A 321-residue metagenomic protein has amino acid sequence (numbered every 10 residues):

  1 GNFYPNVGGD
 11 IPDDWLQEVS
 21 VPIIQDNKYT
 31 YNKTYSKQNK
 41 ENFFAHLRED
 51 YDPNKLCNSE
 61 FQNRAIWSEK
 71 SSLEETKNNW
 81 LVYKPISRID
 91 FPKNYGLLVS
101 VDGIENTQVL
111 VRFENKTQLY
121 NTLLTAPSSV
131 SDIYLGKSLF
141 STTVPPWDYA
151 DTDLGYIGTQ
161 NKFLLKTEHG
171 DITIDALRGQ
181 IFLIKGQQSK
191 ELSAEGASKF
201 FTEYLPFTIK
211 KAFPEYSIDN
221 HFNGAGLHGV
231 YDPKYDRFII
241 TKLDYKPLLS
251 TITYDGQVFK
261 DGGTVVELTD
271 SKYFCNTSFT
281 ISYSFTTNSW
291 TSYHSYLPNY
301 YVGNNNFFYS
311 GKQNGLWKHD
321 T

Functional and structural regions predicted by a protein language model:
N2-N63, L73, S87-T107, D153-I172 (+2 more regions): Structural signature of eukaryotic scaffold interfaces centered on beta-propeller domains
F3-Y4, G8-I24, Y29-Y31, Y35 (+6 more regions): Tryptophan-centered short beta-strand motifs
S36, N58-E75, Y120-L123, I184 (+1 more regions): Predominantly extracellular/luminal cell-surface or secreted proteins
S59-V82, P127-T142: Blade/loop signatures of beta-propeller domains
T76-Y95, S141-D151, Y283-T286: A short helix->beta-strand "capping" segment at the edge of beta-propeller domains
S100-L110, E114-T321: Beta-sheet-dominated scaffold domains
